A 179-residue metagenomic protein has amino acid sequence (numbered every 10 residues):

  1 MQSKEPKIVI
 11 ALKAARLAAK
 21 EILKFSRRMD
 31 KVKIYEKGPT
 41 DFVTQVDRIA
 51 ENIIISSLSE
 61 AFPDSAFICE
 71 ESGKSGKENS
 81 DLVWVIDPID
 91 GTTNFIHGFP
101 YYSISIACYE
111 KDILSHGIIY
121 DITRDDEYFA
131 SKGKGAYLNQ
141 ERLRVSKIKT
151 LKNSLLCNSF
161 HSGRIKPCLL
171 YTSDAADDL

Functional and structural regions predicted by a protein language model:
M1-I89: N-terminal subdomain of lithium-sensitive/metallo-dependent phosphomonoesterases centered on the IMPase/IPPase/PAP
I22, D47, L58, T92 (+3 more regions): Residue-level signal for inorganic ion chemistry
M29, Y102, A130-K134: A short, compositionally biased
G76-N79, G98-F99, Y120: Short loop/turn motifs at secondary-structure junctions and domain boundaries
W84-D112, H116-G117: Glycine-rich active-site/cofactor-binding loop and its immediate structural neighborhood
A107-S173: Acidic beta-strand-loop-alpha-helix segment within the catalytic core of divalent metal-dependent phosphate-processing
D174-L179: A short, hydrophobic C-terminal helix/tail in secreted or cell-surface proteins
